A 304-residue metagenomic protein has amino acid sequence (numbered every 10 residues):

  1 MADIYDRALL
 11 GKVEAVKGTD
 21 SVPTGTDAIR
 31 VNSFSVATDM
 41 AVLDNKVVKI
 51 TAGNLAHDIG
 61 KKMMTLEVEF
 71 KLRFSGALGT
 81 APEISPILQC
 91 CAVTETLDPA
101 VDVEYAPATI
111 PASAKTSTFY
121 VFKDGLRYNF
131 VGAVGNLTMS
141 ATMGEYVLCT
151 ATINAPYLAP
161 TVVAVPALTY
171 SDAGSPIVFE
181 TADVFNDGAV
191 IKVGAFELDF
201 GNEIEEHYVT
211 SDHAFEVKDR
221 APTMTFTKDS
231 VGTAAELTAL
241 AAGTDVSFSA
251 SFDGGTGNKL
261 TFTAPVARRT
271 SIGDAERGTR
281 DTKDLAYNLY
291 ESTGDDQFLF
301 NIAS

Functional and structural regions predicted by a protein language model:
M1-S304: Signature of extracytoplasmic/envelope-associated structural regions
